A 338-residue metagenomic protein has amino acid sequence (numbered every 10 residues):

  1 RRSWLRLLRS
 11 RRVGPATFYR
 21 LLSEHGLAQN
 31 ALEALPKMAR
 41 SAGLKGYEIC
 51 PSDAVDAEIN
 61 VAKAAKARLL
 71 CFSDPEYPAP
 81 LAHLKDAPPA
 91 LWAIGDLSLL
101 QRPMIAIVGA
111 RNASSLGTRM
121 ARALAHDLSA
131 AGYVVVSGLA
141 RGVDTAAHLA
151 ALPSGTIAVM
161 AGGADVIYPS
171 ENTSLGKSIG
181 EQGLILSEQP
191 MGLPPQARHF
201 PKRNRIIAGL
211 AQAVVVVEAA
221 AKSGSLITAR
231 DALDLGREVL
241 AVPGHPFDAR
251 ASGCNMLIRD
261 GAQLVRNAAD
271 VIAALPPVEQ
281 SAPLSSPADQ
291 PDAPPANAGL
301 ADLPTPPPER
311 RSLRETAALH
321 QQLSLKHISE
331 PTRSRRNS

Functional and structural regions predicted by a protein language model:
R1-E76: Short, small/acidic-rich helices and loops at N termini and domain boundaries of DNA replication/processing enzymes
G14-P15, L44, D96, H245 (+2 more regions): Intrinsically disordered, low-complexity regions
C71-L325, S329: Glycine-biased, small-residue-rich flexible motifs in mid-sequence functional cores and linkers
K326-S338: Single conserved hydrophobic/aromatic residue that forms the stacking wall/gate of nucleotide- or nucleobase-binding
